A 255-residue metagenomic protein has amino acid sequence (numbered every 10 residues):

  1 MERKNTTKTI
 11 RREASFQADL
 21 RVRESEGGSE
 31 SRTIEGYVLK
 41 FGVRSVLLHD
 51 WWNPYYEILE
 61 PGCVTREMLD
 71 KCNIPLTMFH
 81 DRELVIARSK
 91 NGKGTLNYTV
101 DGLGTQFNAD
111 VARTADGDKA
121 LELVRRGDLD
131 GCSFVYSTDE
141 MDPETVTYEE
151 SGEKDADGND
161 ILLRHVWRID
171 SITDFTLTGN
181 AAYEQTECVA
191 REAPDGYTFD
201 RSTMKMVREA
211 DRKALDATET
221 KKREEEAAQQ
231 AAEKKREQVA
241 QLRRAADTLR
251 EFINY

Functional and structural regions predicted by a protein language model:
M1-K213, Y255: Signature of dsDNA virion morphogenesis modules
L39, A217-T220: Compositionally biased non-globular segments, especially hydrophobic aliphatic-rich helices of signal peptides
E219-Y255: Terminal short linear interaction segments
